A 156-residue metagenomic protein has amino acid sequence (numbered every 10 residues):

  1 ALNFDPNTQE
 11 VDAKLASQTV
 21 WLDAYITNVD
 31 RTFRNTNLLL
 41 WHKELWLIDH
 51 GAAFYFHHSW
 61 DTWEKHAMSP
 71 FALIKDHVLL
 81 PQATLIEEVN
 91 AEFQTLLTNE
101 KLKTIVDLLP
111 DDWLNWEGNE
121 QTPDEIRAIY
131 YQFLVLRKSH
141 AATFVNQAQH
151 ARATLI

Functional and structural regions predicted by a protein language model:
A1-I156: Phosphate/dinucleotide-binding and metal-coordinating scaffold of catalytic cores in nucleotide-dependent enzymes
